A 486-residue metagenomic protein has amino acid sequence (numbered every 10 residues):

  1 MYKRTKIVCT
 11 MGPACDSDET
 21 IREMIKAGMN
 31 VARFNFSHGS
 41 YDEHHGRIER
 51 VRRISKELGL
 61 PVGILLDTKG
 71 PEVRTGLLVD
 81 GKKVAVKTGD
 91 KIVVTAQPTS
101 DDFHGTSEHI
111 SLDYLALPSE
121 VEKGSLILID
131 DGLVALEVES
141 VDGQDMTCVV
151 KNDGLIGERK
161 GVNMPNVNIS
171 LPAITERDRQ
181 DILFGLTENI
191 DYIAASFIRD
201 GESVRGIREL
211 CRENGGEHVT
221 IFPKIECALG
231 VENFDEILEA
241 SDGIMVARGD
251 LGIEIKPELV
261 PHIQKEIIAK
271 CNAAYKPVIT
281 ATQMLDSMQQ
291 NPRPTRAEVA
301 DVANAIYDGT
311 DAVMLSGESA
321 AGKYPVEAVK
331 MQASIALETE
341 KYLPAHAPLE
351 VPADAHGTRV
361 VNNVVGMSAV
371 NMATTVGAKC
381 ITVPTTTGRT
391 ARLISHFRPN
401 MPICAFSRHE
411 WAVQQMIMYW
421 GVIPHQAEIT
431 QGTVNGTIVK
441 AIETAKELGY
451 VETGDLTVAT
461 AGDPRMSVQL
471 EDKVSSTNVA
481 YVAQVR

Functional and structural regions predicted by a protein language model:
M1-R486: Non-catalytic helical/linker scaffolds that mediate oligomerization, partner binding, and domain coupling around large
